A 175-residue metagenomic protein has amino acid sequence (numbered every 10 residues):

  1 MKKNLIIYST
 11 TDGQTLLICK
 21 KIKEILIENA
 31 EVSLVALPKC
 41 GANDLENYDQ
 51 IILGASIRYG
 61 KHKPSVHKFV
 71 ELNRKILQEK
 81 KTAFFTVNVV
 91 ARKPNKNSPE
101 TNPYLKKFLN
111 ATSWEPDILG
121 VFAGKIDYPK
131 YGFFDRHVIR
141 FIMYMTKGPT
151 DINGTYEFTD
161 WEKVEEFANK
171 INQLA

Functional and structural regions predicted by a protein language model:
K2-N29: N-terminal beta1-alpha1 ligand-phosphate binding loop
T11-D12, K39, V89, I126: Short, glycine/serine-rich, charged loops/turns that create anion-binding and catalytic segments at active sites
L17, I25-N29, S33, Q50 (+1 more regions): FMN-binding flavodoxin-like domain, especially the glycine-rich phosphate-binding loop
A30-A42: A short, well-structured beta->alpha microelement
